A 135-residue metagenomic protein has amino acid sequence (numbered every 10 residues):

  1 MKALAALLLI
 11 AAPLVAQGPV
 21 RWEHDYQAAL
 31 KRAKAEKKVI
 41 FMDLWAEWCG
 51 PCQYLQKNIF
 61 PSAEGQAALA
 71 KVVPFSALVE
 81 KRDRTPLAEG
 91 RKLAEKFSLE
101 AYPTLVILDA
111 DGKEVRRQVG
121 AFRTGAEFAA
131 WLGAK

Functional and structural regions predicted by a protein language model:
M1-A5: Positively charged n-region of N-terminal signal peptides that target proteins for export
L7-A16: Hydrophobic h-region of N-terminal signal peptides that target proteins for export in Gram-negative bacteria
V20-H24, I59-A88: Thiol-based oxidoreductase modules, predominantly thioredoxin-like and allied folds used for disulfide exchange
W22-V39: A short beta-strand-turn-helix
K37-I40, L44-W48, A101: Short pre-active-site segment immediately N-terminal to redox-active cysteine/selenocysteine motifs in thiol-based
I40-D43, V73-A77, T104-I107, R117: Structural recognition of the beta-strand scaffold that forms the well-ordered cores of secreted hydrolase catalytic
L44-F60: Conserved redox-active cysteine motifs that mediate thiol-disulfide chemistry, especially di-cysteine Cys-X(1-2)-Cys
F60, K96-K135: Non-catalytic, surface beta->alpha helical segment in thiol-disulfide oxidoreductase systems
